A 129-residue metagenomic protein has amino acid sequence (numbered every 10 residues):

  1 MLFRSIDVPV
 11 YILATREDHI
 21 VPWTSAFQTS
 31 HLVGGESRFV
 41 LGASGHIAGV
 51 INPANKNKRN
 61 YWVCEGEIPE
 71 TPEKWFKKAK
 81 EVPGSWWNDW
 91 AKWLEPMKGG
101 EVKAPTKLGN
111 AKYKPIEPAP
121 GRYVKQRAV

Functional and structural regions predicted by a protein language model:
I6-Y11: Short, surface-exposed connector motifs at secondary-structure boundaries
I12-A14, D18: Short beta-strand/loop motif that positions the catalytic acidic residue of the alpha/beta-hydrolase fold
P22-L32, A43: Short alpha-helix in the alpha/beta-hydrolase fold that links the catalytic acid
R38-V129: Catalytic active-site module of serine/aspartate enzymes centered on a nucleophile-bearing elbow/loop
